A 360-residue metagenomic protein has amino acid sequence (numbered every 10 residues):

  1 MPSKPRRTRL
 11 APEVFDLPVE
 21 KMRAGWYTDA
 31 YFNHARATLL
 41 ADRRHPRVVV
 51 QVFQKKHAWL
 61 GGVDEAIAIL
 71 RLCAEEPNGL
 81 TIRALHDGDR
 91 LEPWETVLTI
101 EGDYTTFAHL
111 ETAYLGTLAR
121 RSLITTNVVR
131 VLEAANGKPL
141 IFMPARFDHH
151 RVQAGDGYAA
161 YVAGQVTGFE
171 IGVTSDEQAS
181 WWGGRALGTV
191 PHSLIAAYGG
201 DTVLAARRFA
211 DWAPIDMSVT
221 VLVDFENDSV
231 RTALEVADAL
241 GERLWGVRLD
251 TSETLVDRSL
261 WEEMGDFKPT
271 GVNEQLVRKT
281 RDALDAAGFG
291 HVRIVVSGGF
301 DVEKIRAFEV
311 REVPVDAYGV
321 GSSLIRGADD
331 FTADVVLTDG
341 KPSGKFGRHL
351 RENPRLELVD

Functional and structural regions predicted by a protein language model:
M1-A108, A113-G116: Flexible, solvent-exposed loop/hinge segments and secondary-structure transition points
M1-N33, R44, L60-G61, C73 (+1 more regions): Gly/Ser/Thr/Ala-enriched C-terminal appendages of enzymes
P2-V14, D89-L91, L98-A287, E303 (+2 more regions): Buried, small/hydrophobic-residue-enriched core segments of structured protein domains
R43-R47, E75-N78, P93, A134-K138 (+3 more regions): A generic structural signal for short, non-catalytic loop/turn and secondary-structure boundary residues
P46-V52, P139-I141, M217-V219, W245 (+3 more regions): Structural beta-strand/beta-sheet cores of well-ordered domains, especially the beta-sheet scaffolds that support
L85, D224, V295-S297: Structural motif
